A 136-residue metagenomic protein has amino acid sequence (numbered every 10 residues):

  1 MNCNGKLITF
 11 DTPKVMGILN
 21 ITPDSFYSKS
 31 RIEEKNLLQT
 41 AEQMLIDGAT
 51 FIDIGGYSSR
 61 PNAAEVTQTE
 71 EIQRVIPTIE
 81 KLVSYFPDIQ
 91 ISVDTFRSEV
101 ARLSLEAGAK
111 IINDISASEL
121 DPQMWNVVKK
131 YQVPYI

Functional and structural regions predicted by a protein language model:
M1-P23: N-terminal amphipathic alpha-helix/helix-capping segment at the start of soluble metabolic enzymes
I18-Q39, A64, Q90-S92: Active-site mouth loops of central-metabolism enzymes
L19, M44, G48, I52 (+3 more regions): Conserved, mostly hydrophobic/aromatic
I21-Y27, S59-N62, A101, A107 (+1 more regions): Conserved anion-binding
S25-Y27, T50-P77: Glycine-rich, proline-tolerant flexible connector loops at the mouths of alpha/beta enzymes
F26-Q43, E70-R74, A117-P122: Glycine-rich anion/phosphate-binding loops
A64-V93, R102, N126-I136: Alpha-helix-loop-beta-strand connector modules within alpha/beta enzyme cores
D88-F96, K110-D121: Catalytic beta/alpha-barrel core
